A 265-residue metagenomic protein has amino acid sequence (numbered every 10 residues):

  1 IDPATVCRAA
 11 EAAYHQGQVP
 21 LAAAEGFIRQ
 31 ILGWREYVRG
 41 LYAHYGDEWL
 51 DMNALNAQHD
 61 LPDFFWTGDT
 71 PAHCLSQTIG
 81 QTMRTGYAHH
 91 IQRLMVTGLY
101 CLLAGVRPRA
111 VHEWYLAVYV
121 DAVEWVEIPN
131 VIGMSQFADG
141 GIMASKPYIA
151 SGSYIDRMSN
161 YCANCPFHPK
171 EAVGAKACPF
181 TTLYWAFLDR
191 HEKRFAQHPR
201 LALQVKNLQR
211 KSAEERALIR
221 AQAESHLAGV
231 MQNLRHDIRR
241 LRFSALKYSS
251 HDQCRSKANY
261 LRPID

Functional and structural regions predicted by a protein language model:
P3-Y248, C254, P263: C-terminal catalytic domain of photolyase/cryptochrome flavoproteins, centering on the FAD-binding pocket
